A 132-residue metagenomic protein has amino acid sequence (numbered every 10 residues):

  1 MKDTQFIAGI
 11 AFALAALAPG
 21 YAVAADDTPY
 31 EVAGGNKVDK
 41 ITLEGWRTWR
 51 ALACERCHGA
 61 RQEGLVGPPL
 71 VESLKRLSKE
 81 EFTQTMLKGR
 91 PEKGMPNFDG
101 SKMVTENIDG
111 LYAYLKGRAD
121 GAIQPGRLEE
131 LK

Functional and structural regions predicted by a protein language model:
M1, A24-A25: N-terminal flexible/basic segments that precede or flank functional cores
M1-I10: Bacterial N-terminal signal peptides that target proteins for export
Q5-F6, A53, P91: Short hydrophobic/aromatic segments of transmembrane alpha-helices and their interfaces
A8, E55, G64, L77 (+2 more regions): A broad, structure-centric signal for solvent-exposed, well-ordered loop/edge residues that line or flank functional
P19-G20: N-terminal signal peptide c-region/cleavage motif recognized by signal peptidases
A25-I41, A51-L52, K93-K132: Flexible coil segments in periplasmic/lumen-exposed cytochrome c-class electron-transfer proteins
G35-R47, R56-N97: Gly/Gly-Pro-rich "capping" loops immediately C-terminal to redox-active cysteine motifs in periplasmic/lumenal
